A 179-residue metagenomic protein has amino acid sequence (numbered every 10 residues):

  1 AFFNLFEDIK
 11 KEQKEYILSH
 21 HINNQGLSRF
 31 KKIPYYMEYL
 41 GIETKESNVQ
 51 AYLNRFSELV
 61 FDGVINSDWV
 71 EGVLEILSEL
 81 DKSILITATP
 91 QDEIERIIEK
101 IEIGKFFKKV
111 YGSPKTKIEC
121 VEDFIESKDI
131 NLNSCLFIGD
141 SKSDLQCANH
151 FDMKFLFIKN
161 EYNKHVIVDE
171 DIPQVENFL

Functional and structural regions predicted by a protein language model:
A1-S19: Active-site neighborhood of HAD-like aspartate-dependent phosphohydrolases
F2-E7, S28-T44: Helix-loop "lid/cap" segments that line or gate small-molecule binding pockets
D8, R29, I76-S78, I103: Cytosolic catalytic headpiece
D8-Q13, L40-T44, E102-F106, D129-I130: Short helix-capping segments at alpha-helix termini
Y16-G26, E38: N-terminal polybasic phosphate/anion-binding patch
Y35-G72: Metal-dependent phosphoesterase signature
E58-L85, Q91-E95, I118-E119: Short, acidic loop-to-helix structural element flanking the phosphoryl-transfer center in phosphate-processing enzymes
Q91, E95-L179: Asp-based, Mg2+/Mn2+-dependent phosphohydrolase catalytic module
